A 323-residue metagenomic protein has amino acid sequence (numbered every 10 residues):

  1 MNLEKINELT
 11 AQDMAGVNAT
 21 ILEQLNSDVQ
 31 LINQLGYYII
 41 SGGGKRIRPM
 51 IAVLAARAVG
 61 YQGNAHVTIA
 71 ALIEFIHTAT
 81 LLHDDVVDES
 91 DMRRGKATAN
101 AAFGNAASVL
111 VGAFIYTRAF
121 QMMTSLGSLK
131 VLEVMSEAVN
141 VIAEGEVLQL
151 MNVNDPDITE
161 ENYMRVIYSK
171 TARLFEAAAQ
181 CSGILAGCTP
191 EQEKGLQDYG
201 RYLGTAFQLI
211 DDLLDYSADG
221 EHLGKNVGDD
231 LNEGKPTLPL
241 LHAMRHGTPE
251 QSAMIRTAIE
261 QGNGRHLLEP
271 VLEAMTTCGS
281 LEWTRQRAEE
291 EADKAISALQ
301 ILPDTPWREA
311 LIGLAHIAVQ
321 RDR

Functional and structural regions predicted by a protein language model:
M1-R323: All-alpha prenyltransferase/terpene-synthase fold signal
